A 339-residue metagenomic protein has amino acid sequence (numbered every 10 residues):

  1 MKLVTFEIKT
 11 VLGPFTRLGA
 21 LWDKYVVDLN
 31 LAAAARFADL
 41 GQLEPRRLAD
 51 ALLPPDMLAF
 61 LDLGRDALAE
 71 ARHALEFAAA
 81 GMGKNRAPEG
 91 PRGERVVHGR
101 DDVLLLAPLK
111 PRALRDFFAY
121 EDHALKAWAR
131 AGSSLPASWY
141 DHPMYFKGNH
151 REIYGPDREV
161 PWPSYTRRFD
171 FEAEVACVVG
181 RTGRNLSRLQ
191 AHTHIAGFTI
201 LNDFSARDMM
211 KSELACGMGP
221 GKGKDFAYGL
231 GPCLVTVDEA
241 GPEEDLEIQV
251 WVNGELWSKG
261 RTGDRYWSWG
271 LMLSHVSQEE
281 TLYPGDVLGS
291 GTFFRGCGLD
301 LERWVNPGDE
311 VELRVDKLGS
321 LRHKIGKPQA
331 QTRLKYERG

Functional and structural regions predicted by a protein language model:
M1-L12, L21, L31-V252, L256: Active-site microenvironments in enzyme catalytic cores
K2, L18, A119, E174 (+3 more regions): Residue-level marker of beta-strand positions
V11-L18, D28, R322: Short N-terminal binding/cap micro-motifs at the start of the first secondary-structure element
P14, S205-G339: Catalytic-pocket segment enriched in acidic/His residues
R17-K24, E302-R303: Surface-exposed flexible segments
W22-Y25, A32-R36, P111, T262-W267 (+1 more regions): A short, sequence-level motif marking secondary-structure junctions
